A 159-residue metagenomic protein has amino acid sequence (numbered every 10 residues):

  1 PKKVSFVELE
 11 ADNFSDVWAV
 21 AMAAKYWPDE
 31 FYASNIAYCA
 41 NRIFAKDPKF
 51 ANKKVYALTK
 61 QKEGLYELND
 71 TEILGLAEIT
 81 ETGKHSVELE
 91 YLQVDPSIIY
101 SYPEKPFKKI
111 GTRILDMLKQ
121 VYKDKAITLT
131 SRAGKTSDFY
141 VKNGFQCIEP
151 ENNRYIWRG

Functional and structural regions predicted by a protein language model:
P1-K105, R113-G159: Non-catalytic substrate-recognition and accessory regions of acyl/acetyltransferase enzymes
K108: Flexible nucleotide-binding loop
